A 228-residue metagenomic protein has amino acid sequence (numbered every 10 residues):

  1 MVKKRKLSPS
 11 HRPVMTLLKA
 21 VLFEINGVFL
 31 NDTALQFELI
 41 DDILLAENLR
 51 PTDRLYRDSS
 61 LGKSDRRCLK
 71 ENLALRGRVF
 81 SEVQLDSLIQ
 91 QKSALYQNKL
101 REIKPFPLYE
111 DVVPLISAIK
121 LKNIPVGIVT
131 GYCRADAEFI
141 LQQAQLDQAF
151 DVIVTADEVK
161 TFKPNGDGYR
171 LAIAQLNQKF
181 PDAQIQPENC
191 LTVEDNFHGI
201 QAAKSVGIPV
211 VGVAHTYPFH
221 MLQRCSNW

Functional and structural regions predicted by a protein language model:
V2-A20, V113, S117-K120, R134 (+1 more regions): Asp-based, Mg2+/Mn2+-dependent phosphohydrolase catalytic module
T16-V113, K120-K122: N-terminal helical cap/lid subdomain that shapes the substrate entry/recognition surface in HAD-like hydrolases
V28, T130-Y132: Conserved phosphate-coupling serine/threonine residues in phosphotransfer and NTP-handling enzymes
F29, L108, V126, T161 (+1 more regions): Conserved SAM-binding loop
R50, P125, P209: Residue-level detector of anion-binding/catalytic polar loops
P125-T130, Q145-L146: Hydrophobic, well-structured mid-protein blocks that either form specific transmembrane helices
